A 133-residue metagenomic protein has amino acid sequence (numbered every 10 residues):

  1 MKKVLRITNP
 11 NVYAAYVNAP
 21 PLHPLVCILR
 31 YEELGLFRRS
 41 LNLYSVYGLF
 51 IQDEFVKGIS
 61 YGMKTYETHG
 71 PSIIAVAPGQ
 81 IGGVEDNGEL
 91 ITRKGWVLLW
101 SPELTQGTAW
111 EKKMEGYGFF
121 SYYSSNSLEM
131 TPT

Functional and structural regions predicted by a protein language model:
M1-E67, S72: Generic protein-terminus/edge-of-domain signal
V4-I7, E85-T133: A hydrophobic/aromatic-rich effector-binding and dimerization subdomain of bacterial HTH-type transcriptional regulators
F55, P78-Q80, K94-W96: A generic structural signal for short beta-strands and their flanking turns/coil linkers
G58-S60, V76, G82-L90: Short beta-strand His + acidic residue motifs that chelate non-heme Fe in jelly-roll/DSBH and cupin folds
T68-G82, L99-W100: Conserved metal-binding segment of the jelly-roll/cupin
